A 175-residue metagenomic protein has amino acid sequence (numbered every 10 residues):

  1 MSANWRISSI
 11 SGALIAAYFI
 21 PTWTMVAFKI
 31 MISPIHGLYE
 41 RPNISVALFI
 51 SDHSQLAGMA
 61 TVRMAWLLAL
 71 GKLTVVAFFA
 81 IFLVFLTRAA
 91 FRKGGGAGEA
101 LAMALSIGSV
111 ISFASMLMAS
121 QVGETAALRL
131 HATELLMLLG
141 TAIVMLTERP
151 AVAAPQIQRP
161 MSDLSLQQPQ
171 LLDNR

Functional and structural regions predicted by a protein language model:
S2-A3, F78-S106: Cytoplasmic juxtamembrane regions at transmembrane-helix boundaries
W5-H36: N-terminal signal-anchor transmembrane alpha helix
S11-F19, L68, L101-I111: Hydrophobic alpha-helical transmembrane segments of polytopic
F19-K29, V75-F82, G108-S115, T141: Helical transmembrane-bundle signal
F28-Y39, F82-G95, M118-Q121: Juxtamembrane transmembrane-helix termini
I32-A60: Membrane-interface interhelical connector segments
G58-V75: Individual transmembrane alpha-helix segments
I107-R175: Alpha-helical transmembrane segments of multi-pass integral membrane proteins, characterized by long hydrophobic
